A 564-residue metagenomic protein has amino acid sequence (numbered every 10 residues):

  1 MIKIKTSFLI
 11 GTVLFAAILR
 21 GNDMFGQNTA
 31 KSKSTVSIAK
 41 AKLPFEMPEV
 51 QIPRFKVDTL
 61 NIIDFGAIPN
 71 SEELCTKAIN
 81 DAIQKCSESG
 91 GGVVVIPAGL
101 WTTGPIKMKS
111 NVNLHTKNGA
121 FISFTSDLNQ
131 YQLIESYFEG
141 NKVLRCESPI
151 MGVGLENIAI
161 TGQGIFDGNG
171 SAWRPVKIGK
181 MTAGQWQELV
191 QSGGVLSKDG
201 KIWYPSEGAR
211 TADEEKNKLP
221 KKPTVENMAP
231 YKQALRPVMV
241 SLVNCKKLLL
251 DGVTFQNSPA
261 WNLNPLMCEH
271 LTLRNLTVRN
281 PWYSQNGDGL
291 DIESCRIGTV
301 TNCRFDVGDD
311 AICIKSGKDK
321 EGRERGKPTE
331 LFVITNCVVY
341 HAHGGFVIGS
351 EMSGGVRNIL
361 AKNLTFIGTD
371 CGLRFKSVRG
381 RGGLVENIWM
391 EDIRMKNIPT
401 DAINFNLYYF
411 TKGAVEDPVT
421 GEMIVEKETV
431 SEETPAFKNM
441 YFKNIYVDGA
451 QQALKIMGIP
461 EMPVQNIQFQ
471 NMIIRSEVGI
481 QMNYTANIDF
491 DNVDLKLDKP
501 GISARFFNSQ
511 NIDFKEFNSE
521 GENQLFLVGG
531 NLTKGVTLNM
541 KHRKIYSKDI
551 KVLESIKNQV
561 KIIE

Functional and structural regions predicted by a protein language model:
M1-L9: Bacterial N-terminal signal peptides that target proteins for export
I10-R20: Bacterial N-terminal signal peptides
A17, D23-E564: Extracellular/periplasmic carbohydrate-active domains that bind, remodel, or depolymerize complex polysaccharides
